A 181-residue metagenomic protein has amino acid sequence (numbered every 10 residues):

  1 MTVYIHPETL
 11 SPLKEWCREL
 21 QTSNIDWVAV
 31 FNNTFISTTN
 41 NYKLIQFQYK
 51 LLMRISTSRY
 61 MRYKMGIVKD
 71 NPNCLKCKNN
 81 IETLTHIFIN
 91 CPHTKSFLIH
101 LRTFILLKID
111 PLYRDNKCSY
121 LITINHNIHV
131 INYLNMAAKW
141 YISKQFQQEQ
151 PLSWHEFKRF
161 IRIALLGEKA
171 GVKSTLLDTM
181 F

Functional and structural regions predicted by a protein language model:
M1-T9, C77: Short linear motifs embedded in intrinsically disordered, charge-biased segments
S11-F181: Family-specific functional microsites
